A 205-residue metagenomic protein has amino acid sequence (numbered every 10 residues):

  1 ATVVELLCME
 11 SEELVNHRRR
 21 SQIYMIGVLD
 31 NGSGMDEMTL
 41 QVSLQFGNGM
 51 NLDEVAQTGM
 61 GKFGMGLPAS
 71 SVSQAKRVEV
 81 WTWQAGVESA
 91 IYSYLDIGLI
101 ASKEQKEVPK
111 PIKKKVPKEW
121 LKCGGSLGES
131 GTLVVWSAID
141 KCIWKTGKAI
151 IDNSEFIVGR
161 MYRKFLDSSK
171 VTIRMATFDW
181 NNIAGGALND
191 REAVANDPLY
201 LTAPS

Functional and structural regions predicted by a protein language model:
A1-V55: Conserved beta-strand-loop-beta-strand hairpin that lines the nucleotide-binding pocket of ATP/GTP-utilizing enzymes
E12-R20, V116-S126, A184, S205: Low-complexity, polar-biased intrinsically disordered regions enriched in Pro/Ser/Thr/Gly
N16, N31, N48-N51, N153 (+3 more regions): Detector for Asparagine
R20, M50, A101, V134 (+1 more regions): Polar low-complexity intrinsically disordered regions enriched in Ser/Thr and small residues
G34, M38-V42, W83-Y92, K113-K115 (+1 more regions): Short, surface-exposed, charge-dense and proline/glycine-enriched linear segments
S43-S71, R191-S205: Short N-terminal signal/transit or membrane-insertion segments and the immediately adjacent low-complexity/disordered
D53-N181: GHKL-type ATPase core
K170-S205: GHKL/Bergerat-fold ATPase module in large chromosome/replication-associated machines
